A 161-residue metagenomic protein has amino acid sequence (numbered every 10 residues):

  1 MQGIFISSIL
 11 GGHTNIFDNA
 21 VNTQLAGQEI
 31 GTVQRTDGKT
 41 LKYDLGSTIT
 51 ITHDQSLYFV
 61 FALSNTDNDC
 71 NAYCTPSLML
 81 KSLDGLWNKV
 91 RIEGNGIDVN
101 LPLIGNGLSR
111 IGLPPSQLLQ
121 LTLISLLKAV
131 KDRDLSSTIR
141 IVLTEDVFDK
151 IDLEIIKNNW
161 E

Functional and structural regions predicted by a protein language model:
M1-E161: Macrodomain-like recognition of ADP-ribose-binding/processing modules
